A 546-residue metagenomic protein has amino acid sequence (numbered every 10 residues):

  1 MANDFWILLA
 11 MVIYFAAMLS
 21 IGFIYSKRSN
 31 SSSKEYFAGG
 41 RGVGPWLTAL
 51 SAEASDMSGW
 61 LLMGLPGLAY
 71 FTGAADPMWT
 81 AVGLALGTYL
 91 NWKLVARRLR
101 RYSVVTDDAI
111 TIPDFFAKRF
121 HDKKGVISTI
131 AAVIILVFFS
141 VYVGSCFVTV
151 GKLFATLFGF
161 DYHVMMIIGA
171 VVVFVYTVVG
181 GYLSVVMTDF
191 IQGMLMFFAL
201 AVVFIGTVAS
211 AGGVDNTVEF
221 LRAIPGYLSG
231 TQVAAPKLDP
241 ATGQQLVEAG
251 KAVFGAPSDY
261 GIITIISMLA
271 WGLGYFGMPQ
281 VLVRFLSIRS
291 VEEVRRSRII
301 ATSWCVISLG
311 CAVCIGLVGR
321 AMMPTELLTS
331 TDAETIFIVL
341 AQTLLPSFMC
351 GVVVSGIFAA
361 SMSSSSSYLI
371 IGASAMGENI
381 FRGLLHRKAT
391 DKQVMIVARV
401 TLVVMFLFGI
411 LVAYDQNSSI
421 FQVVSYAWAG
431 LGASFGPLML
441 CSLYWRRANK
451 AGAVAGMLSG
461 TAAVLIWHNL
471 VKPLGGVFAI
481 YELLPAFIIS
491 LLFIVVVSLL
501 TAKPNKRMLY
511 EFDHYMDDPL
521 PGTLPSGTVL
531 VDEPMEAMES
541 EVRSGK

Functional and structural regions predicted by a protein language model:
M1-K546: Membrane-embedded helix-loop-helix hairpins and adjacent transmembrane boundary segments in multi-pass transporters
